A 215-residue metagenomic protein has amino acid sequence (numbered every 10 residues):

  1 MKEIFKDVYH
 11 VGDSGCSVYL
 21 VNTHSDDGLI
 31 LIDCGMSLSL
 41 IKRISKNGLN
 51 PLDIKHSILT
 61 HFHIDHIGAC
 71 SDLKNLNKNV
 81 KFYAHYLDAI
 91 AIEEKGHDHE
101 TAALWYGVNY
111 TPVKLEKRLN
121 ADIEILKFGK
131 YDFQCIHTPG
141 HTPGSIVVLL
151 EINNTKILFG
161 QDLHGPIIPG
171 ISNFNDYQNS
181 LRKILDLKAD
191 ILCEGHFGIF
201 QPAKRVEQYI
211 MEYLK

Functional and structural regions predicted by a protein language model:
M1-N47, V147-L163: Conserved beta-strand hairpin/beta-sheet module of binuclear metal-dependent hydrolase folds, prominently
K6, L52, V80-K81, T155 (+1 more regions): A structural micro-motif
D7, V21, D33, H61 (+7 more regions): Divalent metal-coordination and catalytic microenvironments
V11-S14, R118, P139-T142: A short catalytic or substrate-binding loop motif that flags glycine-/basic-rich loops and adjacent residues that bind
L29-D33, H56-I58, C135-H137: Short catalytic-loop micro-motif centered on adjacent basic/acidic residues
I30, I58, F82, I157-F159 (+1 more regions): Residue-level marker for buried hydrophobic side chains located in beta-strands that build the well-ordered beta-sheet
S37, I125, D132-L214: Metallo-beta-lactamase
S37-L38, S45-E124: Active-site HxH/HxHxD metal-binding segment of metal-dependent hydrolases
